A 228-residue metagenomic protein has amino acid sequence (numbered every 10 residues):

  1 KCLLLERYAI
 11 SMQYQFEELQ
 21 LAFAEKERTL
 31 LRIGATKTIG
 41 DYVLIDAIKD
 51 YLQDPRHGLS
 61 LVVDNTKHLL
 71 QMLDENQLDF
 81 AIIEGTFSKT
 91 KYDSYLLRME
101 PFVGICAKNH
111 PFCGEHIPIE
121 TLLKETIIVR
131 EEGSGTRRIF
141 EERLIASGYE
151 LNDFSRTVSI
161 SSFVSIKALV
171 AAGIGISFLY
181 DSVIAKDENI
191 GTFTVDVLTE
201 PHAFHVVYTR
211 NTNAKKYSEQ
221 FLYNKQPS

Functional and structural regions predicted by a protein language model:
K1-M12, F23: Basic, amphipathic "hinge/linker" alpha-helix immediately C-terminal to the N-terminal HTH DNA-binding motif
A24, K91-I128, E132: Flexible hinge/capping segments at coil-to-helix
E27-K89: Central regulatory/effector-binding core of bacterial HTH transcription factors
L30-G34, A81, I105, I128 (+2 more regions): Short, well-ordered beta-strand segments
V43, T194-S228: A late-sequence structural motif
N65-L70, D74-Q77, I83-E84, I145-F193: Hydrophobic hinge/microswitch elements
D93-V103, D181, E188-A203: Short beta-strand->loop
I127-G148, K215: Secondary-structure junction motif
